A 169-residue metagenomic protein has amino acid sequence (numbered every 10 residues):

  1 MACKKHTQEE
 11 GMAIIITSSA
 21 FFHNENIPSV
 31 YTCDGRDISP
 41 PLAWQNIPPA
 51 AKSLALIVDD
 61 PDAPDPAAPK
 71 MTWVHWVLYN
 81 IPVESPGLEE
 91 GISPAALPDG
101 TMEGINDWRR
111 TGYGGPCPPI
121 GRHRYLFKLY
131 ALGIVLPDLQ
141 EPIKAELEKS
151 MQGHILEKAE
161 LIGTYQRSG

Functional and structural regions predicted by a protein language model:
A2-G169: N-terminus-centered regions that define maturation/targeting leaders and the start of the first functional domain
